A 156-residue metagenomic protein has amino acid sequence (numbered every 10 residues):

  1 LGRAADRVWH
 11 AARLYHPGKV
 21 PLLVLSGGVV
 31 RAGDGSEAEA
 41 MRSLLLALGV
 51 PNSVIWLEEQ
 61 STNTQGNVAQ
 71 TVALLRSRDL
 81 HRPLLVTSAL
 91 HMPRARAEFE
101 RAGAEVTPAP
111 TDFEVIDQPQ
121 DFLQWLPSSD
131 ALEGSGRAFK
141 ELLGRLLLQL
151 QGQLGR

Functional and structural regions predicted by a protein language model:
L1-A131, S135-G136: A structural signal for short, hydrophobic/glycine-enriched beta-strand patches
G134-R156: A transmembrane-helix-recognition feature enriched in membrane-embedded lipid enzymes and envelope glyco-/phospholipid
